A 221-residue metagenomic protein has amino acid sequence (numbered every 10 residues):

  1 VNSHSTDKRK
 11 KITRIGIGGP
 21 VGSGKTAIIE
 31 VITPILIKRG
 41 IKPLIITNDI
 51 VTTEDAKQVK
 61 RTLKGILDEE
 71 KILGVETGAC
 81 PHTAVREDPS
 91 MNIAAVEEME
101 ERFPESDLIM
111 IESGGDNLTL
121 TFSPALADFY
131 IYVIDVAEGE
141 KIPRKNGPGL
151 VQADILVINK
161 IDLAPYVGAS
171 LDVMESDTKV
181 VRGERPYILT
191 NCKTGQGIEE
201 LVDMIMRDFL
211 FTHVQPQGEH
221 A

Functional and structural regions predicted by a protein language model:
H4-A127, G139-K141: Nucleotide-state-sensitive switch-loop elements of NTP-binding domains
G16, P20, I46-I50, D135-V136 (+2 more regions): G-domain G4 guanine-recognition motif of GTPases
I37-L44, L156, G183-P186: Short, surface-exposed connector motifs at secondary-structure boundaries
E54-D55, K141-N146, S170-D177: Short, glycine/polar-rich helix-capping loops at beta-to-alpha or helix-loop-helix junctions that flank or form
G74-E76, Y132, L189: Structural signal for conserved beta-strand scaffold positions within catalytic alpha/beta enzyme cores
L118, K145, G197: Short acidic active-site motifs
L120-A137, N146-V157: Inter-motif core of Ras-like GTPase G domains
L163-A221: Canonical P-loop GTPase G-domain recognition
